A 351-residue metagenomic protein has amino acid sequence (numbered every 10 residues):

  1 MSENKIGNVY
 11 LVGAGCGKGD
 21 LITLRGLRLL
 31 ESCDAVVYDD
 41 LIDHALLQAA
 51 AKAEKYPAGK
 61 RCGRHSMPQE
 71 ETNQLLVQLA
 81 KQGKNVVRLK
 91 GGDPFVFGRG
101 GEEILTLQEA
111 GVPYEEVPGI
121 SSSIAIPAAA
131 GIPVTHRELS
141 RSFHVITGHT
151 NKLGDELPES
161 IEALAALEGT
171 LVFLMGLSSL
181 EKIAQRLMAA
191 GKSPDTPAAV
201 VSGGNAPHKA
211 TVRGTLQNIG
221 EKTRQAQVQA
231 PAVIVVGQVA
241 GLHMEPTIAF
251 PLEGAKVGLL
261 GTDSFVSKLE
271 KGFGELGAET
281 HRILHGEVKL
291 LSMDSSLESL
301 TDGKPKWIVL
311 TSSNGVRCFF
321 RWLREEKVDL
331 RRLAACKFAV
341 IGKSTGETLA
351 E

Functional and structural regions predicted by a protein language model:
M1-G19, L24-I120, L290, G303-C318 (+1 more regions): Class I S-adenosyl-L-methionine
I6-V9, K81-V86, T147-S264, K268-K271: A contiguous loop/helix-start segment that scaffolds small-molecule binding in enzyme catalytic cores
C16-G17, P68-T72, A206-P231, V235-E351: Signature of uroporphyrinogen-III synthase
L24-L29, A50-E54, E102-T106, I132 (+6 more regions): Short, solvent-exposed amphipathic alpha-helical segments in soluble enzyme and RNA/protein-processing domains
E31-L41, P197-S202, F338-G342: Short internal beta-strands
L41-D43, A58-S66, I120-S122, S140-S142 (+4 more regions): Short, acidic/turn-prone active-site loops that include or flank metal/cofactor- and phosphate-binding residues
A49-A53, A110, R141, L167 (+3 more regions): Short, structured coil segments at secondary-structure junctions
G91-L167, V212: Class I SAM-dependent methyltransferase SAM-binding "motif I" and its flanking Rossmann-like core
